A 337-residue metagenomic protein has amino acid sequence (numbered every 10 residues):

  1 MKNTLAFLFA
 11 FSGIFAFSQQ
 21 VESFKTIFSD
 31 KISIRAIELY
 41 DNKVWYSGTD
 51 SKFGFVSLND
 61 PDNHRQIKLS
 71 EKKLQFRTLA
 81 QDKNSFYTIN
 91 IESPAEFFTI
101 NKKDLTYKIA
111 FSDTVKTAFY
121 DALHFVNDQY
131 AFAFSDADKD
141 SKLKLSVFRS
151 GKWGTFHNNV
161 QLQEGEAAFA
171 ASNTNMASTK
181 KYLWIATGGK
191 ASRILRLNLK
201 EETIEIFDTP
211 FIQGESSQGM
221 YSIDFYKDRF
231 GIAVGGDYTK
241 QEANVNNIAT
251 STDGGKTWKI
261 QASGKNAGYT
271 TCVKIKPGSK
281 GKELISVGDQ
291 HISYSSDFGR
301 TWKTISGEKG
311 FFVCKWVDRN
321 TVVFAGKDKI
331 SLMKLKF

Functional and structural regions predicted by a protein language model:
M1-F24, F337: Bacterial Sec-dependent N-terminal signal peptides
T26-F53: Beta-strand-rich domains and repeat architectures in extracellular enzymes and scaffolds, especially beta-propellers
S51-F53, S93-A95, A137-S141, K190-R193 (+2 more regions): Short glycine/acidic-enriched loop and turn motifs that connect beta-strands
V56-S57, I100-N101, F125, S146-S150 (+5 more regions): Conserved Ser/Thr-centered positions that define the repeating blades of beta-propeller domains
D62-T99, L105-D121: Blade-loop segments of beta-propeller domains
G154-A168, F207-G214: Surface-exposed loop and turn segments in beta-propeller and other repeat-based domains that flank or scaffold
A262-C272, T301-D318: Conserved blade-ending motifs and adjacent loop-strand segments that build the rim/top face of beta-propeller domains
K315-F337: Blade-level signature of beta-propeller repeat domains, shared across WD40, Kelch, NHL, RCC1 and BNR/Asp-box propellers
